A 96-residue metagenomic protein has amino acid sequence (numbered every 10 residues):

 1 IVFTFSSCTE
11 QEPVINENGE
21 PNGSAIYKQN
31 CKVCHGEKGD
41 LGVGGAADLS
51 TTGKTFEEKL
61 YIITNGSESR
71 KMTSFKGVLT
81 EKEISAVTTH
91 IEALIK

Functional and structural regions predicted by a protein language model:
I1-C8: Sec-dependent bacterial lipoprotein signal peptides
C8-I26: Electrostatic cytochrome c docking/interface patches
T9-P13, C34-L41, T64-N65, E92-A93: Detector for the c-type heme attachment site
E20-S24, G36-T64: Gly/Gly-Pro-rich "capping" loops immediately C-terminal to redox-active cysteine motifs in periplasmic/lumenal
G23-E37, V87-I91: The canonical Cys-X-X-Cys-His
E57, K76-K96: C-terminal capping alpha-helices of c-type cytochrome domains
Y61-V78: Short Fe-S-cluster ligation motifs
